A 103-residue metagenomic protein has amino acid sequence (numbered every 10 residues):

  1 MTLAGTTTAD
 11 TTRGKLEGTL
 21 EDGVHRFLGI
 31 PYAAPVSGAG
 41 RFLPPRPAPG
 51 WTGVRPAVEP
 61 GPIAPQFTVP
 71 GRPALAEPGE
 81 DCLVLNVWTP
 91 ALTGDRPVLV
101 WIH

Functional and structural regions predicted by a protein language model:
M1-H103: Non-catalytic accessory segments of hydrolases
